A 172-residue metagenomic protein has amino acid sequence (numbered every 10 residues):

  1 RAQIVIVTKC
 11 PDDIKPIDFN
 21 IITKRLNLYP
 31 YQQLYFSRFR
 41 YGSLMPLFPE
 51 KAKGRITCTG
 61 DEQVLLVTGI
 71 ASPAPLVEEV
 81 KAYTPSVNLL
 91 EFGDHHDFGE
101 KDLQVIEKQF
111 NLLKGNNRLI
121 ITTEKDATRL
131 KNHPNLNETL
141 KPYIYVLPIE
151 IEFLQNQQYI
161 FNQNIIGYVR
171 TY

Functional and structural regions predicted by a protein language model:
R1-N116, T171: C-terminal accessory "lid"/substrate-recognition subdomains
T8, S37, T123, L147-I149: Generic beta-sheet signal
P11, K125-A127: Short glycine-rich anion-binding loops that position phosphate/pyrophosphate groups of nucleotides and phosphorylated
I22-N27, L130-F153: A short, gly/pro- and small-residue-rich
R40, G93-D97, L140-T171: Short, flexible loop segments at boundaries between secondary-structure elements
M45-F48, H133, Q157-N164: Glycine-rich, charge-decorated loop segments at or immediately adjacent to ligand/cofactor-binding or catalytic sites
P75, F98-E100, T128-H133, F153-Q157: Short active-site-adjacent structural elements
R118-K125: Acidic beta-strand-to-loop metal/phosphate-binding motif
